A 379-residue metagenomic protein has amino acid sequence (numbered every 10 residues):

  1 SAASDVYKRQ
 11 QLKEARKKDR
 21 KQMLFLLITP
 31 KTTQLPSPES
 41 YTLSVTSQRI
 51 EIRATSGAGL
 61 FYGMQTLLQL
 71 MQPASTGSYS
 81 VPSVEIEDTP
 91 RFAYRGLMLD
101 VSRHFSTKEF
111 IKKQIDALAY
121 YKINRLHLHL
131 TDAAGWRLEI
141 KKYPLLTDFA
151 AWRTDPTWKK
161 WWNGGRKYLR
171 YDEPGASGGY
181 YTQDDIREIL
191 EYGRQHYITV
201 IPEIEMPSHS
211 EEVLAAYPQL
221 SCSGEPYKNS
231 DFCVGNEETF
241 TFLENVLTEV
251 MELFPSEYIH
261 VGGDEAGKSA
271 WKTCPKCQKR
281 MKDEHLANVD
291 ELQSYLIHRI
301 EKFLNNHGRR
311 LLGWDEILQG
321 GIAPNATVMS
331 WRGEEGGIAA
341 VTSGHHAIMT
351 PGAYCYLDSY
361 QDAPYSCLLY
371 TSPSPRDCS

Functional and structural regions predicted by a protein language model:
S1-Y94: Contiguous, structured surface segment used for ligand recognition
A2-A3, Y7, Y370-S379: Single conserved hydrophobic/aromatic residue that forms the stacking wall/gate of nucleotide- or nucleobase-binding
S56, L97, L118, V200 (+3 more regions): Conserved, mostly hydrophobic/aromatic
V84-S106, Y121: An acidic-aromatic substrate-binding cleft motif
R103-H129: A conserved hydrophobic secondary-structure block that centers on an alpha-helix together with its immediately flanking
A134-E191, S210-T241, S269-N288: Aromatic- and acidic-residue-enriched carbohydrate-binding clefts of CAZyme catalytic domains
S230-A323: Active-site neighborhood of glycoside hydrolase catalytic domains
L318-P324, W331-S372, R376: Conserved alpha/beta catalytic core and glycan-binding cleft of carbohydrate-active enzymes
